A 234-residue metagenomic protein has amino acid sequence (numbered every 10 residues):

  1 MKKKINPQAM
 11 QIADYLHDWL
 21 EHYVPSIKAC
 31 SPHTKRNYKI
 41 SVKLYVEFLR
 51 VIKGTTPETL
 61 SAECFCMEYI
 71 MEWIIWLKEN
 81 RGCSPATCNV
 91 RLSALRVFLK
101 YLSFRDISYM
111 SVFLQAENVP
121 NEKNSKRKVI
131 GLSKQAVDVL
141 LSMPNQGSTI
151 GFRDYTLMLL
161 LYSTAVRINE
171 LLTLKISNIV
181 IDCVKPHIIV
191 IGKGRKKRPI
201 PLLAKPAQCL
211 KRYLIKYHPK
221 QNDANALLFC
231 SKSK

Functional and structural regions predicted by a protein language model:
M1-K234: Conserved catalytic core of the tyrosine transesterase superfamily
